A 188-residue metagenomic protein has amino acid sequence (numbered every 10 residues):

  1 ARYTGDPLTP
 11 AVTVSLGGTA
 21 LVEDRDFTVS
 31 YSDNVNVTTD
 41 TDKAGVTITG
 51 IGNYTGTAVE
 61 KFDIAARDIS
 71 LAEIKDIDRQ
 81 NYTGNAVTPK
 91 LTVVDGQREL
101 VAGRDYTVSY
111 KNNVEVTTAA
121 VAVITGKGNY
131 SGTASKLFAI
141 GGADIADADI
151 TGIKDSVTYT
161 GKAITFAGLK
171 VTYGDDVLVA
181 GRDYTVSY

Functional and structural regions predicted by a protein language model:
A1-A20, A66-R98, G142-D176: Solvent-exposed, low-complexity, repeat-rich "mucin-like" stalks and linkers
A20-E60, D95-S131, K136, T172-Y188: Serine/threonine-rich, repeat-prone extracellular segments and beta-strand-based repeat modules of secreted/surface
K61-A65, L137-G141: Short beta-strand edge segments in extracellular beta-sheet folds
